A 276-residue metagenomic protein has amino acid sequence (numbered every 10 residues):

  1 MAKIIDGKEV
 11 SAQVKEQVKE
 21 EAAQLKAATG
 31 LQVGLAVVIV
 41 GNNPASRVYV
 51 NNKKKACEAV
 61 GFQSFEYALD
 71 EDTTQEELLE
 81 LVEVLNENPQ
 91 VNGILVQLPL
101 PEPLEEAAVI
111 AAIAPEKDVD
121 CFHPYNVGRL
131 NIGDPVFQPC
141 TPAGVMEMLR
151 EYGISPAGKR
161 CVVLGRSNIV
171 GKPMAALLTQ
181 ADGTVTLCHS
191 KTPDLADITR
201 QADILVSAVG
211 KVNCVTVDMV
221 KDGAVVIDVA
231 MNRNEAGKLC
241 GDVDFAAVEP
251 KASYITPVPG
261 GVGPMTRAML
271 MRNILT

Functional and structural regions predicted by a protein language model:
M1-G30: Positively charged, low-complexity intrinsically disordered leader regions
Q32-G41: Short beta-strand segments enriched in small/hydrophobic residues
L35, C57-E71, V185-L187: Short beta-strand elements in bilobed, periplasmic/extracellular small-molecule ligand-binding domains
V40-K54, V136-V225, N234, K238-E249: Glycine-rich phosphate/diphosphate-binding loop of Rossmann-like nucleotide-binding domains
E77-P89: Short, well-structured alpha-helical segments in soluble
L95-P156: Anion-binding alpha/beta catalytic cores of soluble intermediary-metabolism enzymes, centered on
Q97, A208-V209, D228-V229: Short, well-ordered coil/turn residues at beta-beta hairpins and beta-strand->alpha-helix junctions within
E106-H123, V127, A230-T276: Rossmann-fold NAD(P)-binding glycine/threonine-rich loop
